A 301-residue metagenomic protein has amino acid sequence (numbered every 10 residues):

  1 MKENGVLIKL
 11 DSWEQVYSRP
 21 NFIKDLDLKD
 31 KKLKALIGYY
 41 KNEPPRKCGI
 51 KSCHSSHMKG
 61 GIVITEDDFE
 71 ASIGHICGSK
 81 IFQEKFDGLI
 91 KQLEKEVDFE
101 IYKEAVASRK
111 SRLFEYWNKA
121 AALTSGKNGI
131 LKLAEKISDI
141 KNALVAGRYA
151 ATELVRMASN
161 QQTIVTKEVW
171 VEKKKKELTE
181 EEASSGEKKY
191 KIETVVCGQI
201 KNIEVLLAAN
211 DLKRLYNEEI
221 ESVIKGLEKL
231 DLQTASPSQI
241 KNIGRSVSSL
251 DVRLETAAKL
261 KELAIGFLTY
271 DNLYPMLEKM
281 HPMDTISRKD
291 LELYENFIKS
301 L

Functional and structural regions predicted by a protein language model:
M1-L7, D11, D25, S52-H54 (+2 more regions): Intrinsically disordered, charged low-complexity linkers and terminal tails that flank or connect structured domains
K2, V6-S18, K29-K32, S79-T163: Domain-exit/linker segments immediately C-terminal to small folded modules
F22-G38, M58-K59: Short Cys/His-rich Zn2+-coordinating modules
P45-S52: Short cysteine-rich clusters marking metal-coordination/redox-active sites
C53-T65: Short recognition patches in nucleic-acid-associated and regulatory proteins
D67-C77: Cysteine-rich micro-motifs
I101-L133, E193-L301: Extended, amphipathic alpha-helical scaffolds
A122-L215: Long, charge-rich alpha-helical interaction segments
